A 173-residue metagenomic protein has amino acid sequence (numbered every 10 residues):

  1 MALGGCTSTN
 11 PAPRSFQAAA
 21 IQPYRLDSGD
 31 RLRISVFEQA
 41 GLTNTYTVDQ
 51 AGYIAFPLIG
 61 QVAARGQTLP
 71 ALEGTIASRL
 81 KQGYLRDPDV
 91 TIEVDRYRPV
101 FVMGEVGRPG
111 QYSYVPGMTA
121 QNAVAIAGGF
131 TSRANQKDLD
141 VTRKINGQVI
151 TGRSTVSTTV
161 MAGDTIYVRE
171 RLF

Functional and structural regions predicted by a protein language model:
M1-G4: Sec-dependent bacterial lipoprotein signal peptides
C6-F173: Ser/Thr/Pro/Gly-biased, low-complexity, turn-/loop-rich segments that often occur immediately after N-terminal
